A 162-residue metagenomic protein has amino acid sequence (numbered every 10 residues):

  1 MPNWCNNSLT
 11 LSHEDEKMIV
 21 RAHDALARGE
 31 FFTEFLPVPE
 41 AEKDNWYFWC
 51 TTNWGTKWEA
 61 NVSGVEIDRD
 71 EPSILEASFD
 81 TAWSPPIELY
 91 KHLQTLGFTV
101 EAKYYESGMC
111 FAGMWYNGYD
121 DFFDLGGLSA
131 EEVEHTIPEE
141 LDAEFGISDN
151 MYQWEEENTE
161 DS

Functional and structural regions predicted by a protein language model:
M1-S162: Long, contiguous binding/interaction regions
